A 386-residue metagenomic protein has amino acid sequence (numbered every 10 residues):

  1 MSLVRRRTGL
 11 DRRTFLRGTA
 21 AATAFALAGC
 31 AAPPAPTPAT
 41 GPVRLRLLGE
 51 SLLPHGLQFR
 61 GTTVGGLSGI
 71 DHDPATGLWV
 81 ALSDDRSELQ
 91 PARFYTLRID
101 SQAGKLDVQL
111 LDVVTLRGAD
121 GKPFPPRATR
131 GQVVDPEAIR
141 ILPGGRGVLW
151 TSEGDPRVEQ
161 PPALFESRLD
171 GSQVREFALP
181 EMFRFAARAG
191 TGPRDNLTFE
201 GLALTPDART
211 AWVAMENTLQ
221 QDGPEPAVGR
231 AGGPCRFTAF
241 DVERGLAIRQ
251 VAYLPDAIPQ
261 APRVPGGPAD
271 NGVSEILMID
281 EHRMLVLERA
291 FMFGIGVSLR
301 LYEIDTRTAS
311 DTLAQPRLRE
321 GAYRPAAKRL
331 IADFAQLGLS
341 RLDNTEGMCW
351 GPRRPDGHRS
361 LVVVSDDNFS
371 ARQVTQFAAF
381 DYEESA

Functional and structural regions predicted by a protein language model:
S2-R5, L16-F25, A31-A386: Sequence/structural signature of beta-propeller domains
T8: Flexible coil/turn residues that form the inter-helical turn or adjacent wing/linker of helix-turn-helix
